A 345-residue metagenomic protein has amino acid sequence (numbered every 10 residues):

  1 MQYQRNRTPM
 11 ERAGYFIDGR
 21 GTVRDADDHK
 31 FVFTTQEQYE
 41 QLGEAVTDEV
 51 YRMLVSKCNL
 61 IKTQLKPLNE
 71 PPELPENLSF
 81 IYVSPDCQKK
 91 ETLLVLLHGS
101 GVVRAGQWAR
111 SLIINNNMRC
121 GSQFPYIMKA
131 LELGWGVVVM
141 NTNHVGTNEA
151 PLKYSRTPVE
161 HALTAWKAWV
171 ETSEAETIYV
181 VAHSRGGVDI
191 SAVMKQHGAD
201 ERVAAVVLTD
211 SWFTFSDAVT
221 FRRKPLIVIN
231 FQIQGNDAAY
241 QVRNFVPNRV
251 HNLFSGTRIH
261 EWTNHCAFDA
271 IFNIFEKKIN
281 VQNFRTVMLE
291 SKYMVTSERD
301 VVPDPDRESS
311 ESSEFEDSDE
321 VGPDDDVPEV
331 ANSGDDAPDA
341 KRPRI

Functional and structural regions predicted by a protein language model:
M1-L78, R344: N-terminal targeting or regulatory segments adjacent to alpha/beta-hydrolase or S9 domains
E70-N141: Short, surface-exposed "cap/lid" segments of acyl-processing enzymes
G106-S111, T142-N143, A150-P151, A192-Q196 (+1 more regions): Short coil/turn segments at secondary-structure boundaries
G121-F124, E132, T142-E176: Alpha/beta-hydrolase active-site loop
F124, M128, L163, V188-K195: Short, hydrophobic alpha-helix immediately C-terminal to the catalytic nucleophile
V180-I190: Gly/Ala-rich beta-loop-alpha elbow adjacent to hydrolase catalytic centers
H197-D306: The feature captures the conserved acid-bearing segment of alpha/beta-hydrolase catalytic domains
T296-I345: Long, low-complexity intrinsically disordered regions
